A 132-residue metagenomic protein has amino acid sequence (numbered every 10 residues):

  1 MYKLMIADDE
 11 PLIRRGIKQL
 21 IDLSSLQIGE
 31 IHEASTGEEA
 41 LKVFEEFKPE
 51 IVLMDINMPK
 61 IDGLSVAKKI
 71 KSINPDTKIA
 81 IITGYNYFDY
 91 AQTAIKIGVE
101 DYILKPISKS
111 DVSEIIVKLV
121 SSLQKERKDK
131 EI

Functional and structural regions predicted by a protein language model:
M1-K3: Non-catalytic signal-transmission and effector/linker regions of two-component phosphorelay proteins
D8: Conserved acidic carboxylate
P11-H32: Two-component/phosphorelay signaling modules centered on CheY-like receiver
L23, E39-E131: CheY-like receiver
A34-E38: Conserved Asp/Asn-Gly motif in the active-site loop of CheY-like receiver
